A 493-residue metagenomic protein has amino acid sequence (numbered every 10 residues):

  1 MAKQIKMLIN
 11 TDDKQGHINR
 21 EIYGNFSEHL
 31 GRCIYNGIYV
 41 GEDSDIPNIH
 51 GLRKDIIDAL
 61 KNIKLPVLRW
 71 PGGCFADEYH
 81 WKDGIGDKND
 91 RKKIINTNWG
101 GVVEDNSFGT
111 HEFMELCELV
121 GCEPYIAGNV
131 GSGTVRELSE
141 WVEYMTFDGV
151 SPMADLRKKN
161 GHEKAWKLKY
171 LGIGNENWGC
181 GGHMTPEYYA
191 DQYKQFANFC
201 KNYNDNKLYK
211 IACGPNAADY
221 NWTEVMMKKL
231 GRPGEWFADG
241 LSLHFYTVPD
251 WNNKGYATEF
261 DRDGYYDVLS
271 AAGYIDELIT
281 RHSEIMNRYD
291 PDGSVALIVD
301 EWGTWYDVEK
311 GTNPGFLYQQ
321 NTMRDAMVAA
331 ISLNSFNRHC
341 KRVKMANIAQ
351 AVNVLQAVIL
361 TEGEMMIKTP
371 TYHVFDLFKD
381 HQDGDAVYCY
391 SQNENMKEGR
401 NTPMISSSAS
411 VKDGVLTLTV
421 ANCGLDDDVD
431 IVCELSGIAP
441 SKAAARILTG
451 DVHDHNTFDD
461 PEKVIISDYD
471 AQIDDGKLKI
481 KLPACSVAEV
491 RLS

Functional and structural regions predicted by a protein language model:
M1-E224, K228-G240, A272-D276, T280-V308 (+1 more regions): Non-catalytic accessory regions flanking glycosidase/transglycosidase catalytic cores in CAZymes
L243: Histidine-centered catalytic micro-motifs
Y246-Y266, T312: Active-site His/acidic residue clusters
